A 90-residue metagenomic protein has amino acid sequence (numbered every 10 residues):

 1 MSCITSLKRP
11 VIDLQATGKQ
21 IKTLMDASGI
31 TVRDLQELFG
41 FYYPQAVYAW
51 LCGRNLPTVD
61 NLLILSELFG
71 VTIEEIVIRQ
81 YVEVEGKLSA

Functional and structural regions predicted by a protein language model:
M1-I30: A short, Lys/Arg-rich alpha-helix, primarily the initiator
M1-V11, A49, E67, V77-A90: Short, charged recognition helix plus adjacent turn of helix-turn-helix-like nucleic-acid-binding domains
K22, R33, L63: Residues within the helices of the helix-turn-helix
M25, Q36, S66: The alpha-helix within a helix-turn-helix
D26, G40, C52, Y81: Residue-level detection of the helix-turn-helix DNA-binding "recognition helix"
G29-A49: Short alpha-helical DNA-recognition segment
D60-E75: DNA major-groove recognition helix of helix-turn-helix/homeodomain DNA-binding modules
